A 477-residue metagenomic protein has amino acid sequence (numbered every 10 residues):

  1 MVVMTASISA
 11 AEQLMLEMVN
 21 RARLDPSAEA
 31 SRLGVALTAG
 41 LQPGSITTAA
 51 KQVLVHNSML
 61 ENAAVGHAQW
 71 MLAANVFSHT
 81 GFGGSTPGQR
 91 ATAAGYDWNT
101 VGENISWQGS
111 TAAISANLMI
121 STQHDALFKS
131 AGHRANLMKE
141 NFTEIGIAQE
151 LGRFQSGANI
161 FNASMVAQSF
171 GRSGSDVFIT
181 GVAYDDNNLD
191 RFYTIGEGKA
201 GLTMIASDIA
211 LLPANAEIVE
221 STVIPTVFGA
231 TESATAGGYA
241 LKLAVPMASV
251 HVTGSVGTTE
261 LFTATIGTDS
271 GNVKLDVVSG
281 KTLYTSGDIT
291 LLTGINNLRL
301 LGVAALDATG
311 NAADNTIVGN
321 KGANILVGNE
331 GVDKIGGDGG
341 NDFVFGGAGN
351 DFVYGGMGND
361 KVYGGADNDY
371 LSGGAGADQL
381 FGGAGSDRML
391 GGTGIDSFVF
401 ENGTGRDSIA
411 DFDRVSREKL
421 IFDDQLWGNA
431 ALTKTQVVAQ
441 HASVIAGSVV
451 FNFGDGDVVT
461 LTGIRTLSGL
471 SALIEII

Functional and structural regions predicted by a protein language model:
V3-A74, D186: A short alpha-helix/helix-coil micro-patch that ends at or immediately precedes a cysteine
N62, G66-S173: A well-ordered secondary-structure block
I179-D185: A short, amphipathic beta-strand motif
L189-K199, T203, D208-G238: Short, acidic Ser/Thr/Gly-rich low-complexity loop/linker segments typical of extracellular and cell-surface proteins
T235-S249: Short Pro-Gly-centered beta-turn/loop motif in secreted/extracellular proteins
A264-D288, L298: Extracellular beta-sheet/turn segments enriched in Thr/Pro/Gly and aliphatic residues
V277, Q436-I477: Low-complexity acidic/polar repeat-biased segments
R299, D307-T309, T316-V318, I325-E330 (+9 more regions): Short beta-strand elements of solenoid repeat domains
